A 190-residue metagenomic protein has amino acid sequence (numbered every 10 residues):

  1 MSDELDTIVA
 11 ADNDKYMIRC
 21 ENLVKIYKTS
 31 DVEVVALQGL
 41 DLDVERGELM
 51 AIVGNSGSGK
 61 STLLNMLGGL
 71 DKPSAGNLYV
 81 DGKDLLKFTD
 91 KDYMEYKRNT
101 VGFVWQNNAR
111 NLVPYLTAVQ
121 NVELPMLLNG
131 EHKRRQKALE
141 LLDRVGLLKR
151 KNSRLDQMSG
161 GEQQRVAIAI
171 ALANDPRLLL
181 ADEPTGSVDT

Functional and structural regions predicted by a protein language model:
D31-V32, L85-G102, L128: ABC ATPase NBD coupling module
G68: Helix-to-loop junction immediately C-terminal to a conserved catalytic motif
G76-D84: Conserved ABC transporter NBD signature motif
P114-E123: Short coil-to-helix segment of the ABC ATPase nucleotide-binding domain corresponding to the Q-loop/switch region
R154-M158, E162-Q164: Conserved ABC ATPase signature
D175: Conserved catalytic motifs of ABC-family nucleotide-binding domains
L179-D182: Catalytic Walker B motif of ABC-type/P-loop ATPase nucleotide-binding domains
